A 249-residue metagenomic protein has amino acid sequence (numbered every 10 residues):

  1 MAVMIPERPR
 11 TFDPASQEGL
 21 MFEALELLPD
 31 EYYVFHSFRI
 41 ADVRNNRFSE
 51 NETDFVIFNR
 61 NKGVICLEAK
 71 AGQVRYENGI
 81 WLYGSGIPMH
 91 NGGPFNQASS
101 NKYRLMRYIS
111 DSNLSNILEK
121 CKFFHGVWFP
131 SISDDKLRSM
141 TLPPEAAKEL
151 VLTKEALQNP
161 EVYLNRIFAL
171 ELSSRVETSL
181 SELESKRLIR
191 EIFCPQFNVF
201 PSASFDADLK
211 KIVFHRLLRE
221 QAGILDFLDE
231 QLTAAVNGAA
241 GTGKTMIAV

Functional and structural regions predicted by a protein language model:
M1-K210, H215: Intrinsically disordered, low-complexity Ser/Thr/Pro/Gly-rich regulatory segments
S204-A207, I224, T233: Active-site cores of enzymes that catalyze phosphoryl transfer or operate on phosphate-rich substrates
I212-D229, V249: Pre-Walker A adenine-sensing motif
D229-V249: Walker A/P-loop
